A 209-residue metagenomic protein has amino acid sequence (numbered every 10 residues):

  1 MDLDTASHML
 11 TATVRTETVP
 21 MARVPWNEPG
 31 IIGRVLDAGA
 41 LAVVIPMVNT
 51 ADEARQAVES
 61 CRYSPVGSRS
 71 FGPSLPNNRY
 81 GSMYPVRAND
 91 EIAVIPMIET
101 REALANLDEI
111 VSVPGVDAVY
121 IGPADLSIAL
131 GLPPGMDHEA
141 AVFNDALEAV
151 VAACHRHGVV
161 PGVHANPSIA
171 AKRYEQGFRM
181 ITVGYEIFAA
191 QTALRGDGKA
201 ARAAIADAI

Functional and structural regions predicted by a protein language model:
M1-I209: Expand to "…catalyze enediolate/carbanion chemistry for C-C bond making/breaking, isomerization, decarboxylation
